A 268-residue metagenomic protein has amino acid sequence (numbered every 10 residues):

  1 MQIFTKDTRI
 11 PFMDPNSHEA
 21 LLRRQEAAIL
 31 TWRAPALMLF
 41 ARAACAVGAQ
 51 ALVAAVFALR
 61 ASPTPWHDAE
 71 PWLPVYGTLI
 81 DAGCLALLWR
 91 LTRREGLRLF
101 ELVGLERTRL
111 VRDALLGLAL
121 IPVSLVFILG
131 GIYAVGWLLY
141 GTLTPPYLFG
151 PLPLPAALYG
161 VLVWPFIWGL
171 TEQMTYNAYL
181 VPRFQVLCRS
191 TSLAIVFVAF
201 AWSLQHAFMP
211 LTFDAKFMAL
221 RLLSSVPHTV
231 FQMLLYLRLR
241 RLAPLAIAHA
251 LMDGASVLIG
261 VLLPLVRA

Functional and structural regions predicted by a protein language model:
M1-G104, V111, W137, G254-A268: N-terminal, membrane-interfacial amphipathic/helix-forming hydrophobic leader that caps and precedes the first
T5-T8, T31, T64, T78 (+8 more regions): Residue-identity detector for threonine
L30-L39, A69-G77, D81, R112-G117 (+5 more regions): Residue-level signature of transmembrane alpha-helical entry/exit and packing/kink sites in multi-pass membrane
P35, L39-V47, A51, T78-A82 (+6 more regions): Alpha-helical transmembrane spans of integral membrane proteins, capturing the lipid-embedded, hydrophobic core of TM
V53-A54, L85-T92, S124, I128 (+4 more regions): Structural signal for membrane-spanning alpha-helices in multi-pass inner-membrane proteins, emphasizing helix cores
A58-P74, L97-T171, V186, V266-A268: Juxtamembrane helix-loop-helix connectors linking adjacent transmembrane helices in multi-pass membrane enzymes
L129, L138, T142-Y147, P153-A268: Transmembrane helix-loop-helix hairpins at the membrane interface of multi-pass integral membrane proteins
